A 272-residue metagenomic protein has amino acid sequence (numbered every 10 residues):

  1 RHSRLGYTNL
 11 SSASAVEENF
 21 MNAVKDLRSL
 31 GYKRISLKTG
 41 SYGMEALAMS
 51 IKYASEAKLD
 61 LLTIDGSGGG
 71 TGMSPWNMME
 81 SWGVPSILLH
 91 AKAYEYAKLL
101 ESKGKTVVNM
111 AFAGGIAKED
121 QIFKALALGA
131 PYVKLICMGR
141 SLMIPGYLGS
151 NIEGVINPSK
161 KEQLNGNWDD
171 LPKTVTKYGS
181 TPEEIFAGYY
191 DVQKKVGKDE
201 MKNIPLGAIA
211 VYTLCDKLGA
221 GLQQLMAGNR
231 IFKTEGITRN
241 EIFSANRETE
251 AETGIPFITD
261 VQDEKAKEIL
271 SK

Functional and structural regions predicted by a protein language model:
H2-Q193: Glycine-rich phosphate/ribose-binding loops and adjacent secondary-structure elements that form binding surfaces
V175-K272: C-terminal extensions of enzymes
